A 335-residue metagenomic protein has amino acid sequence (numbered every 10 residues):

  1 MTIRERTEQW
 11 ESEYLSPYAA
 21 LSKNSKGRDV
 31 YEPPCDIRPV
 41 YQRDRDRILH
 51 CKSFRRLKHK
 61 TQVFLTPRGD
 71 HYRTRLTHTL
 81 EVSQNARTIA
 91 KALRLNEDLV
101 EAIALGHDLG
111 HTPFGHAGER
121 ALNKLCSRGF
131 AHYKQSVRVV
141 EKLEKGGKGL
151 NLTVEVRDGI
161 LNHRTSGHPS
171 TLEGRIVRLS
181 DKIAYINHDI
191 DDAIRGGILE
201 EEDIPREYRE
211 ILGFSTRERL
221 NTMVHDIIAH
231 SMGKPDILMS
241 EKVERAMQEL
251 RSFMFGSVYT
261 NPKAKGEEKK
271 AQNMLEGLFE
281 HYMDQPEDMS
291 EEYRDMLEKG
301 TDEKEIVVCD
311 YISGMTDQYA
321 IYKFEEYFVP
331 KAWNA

Functional and structural regions predicted by a protein language model:
M1-T79, S83-I89, N96-E97, F130-A335: Histidine-centered, transition-metal-coordinating active-site segments
L99, I103-G146: A generic, well-ordered mixed alpha/beta core segment in the N-terminal half of proteins
